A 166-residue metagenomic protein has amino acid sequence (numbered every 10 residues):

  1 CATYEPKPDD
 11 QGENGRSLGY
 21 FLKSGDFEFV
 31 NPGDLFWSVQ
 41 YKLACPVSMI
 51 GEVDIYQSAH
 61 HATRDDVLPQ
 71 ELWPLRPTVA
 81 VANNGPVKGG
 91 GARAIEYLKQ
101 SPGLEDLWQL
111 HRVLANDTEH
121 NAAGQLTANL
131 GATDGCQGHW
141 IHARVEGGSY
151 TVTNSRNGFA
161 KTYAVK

Functional and structural regions predicted by a protein language model:
C1-D10, H60-D65, V87: Acidic/histidine-rich helix-loop elements that form or flank divalent-metal/phosphate-binding sites at the catalytic
C1-I55, A128-K166: Core dinuclear metal-dependent hydrolase active-site scaffold
G12, N31, S48, T63-R64 (+3 more regions): Extracytoplasmic/periplasmic, Sec-exported soluble proteins
Y20, A80-A82, K88-K99, L104-R156 (+1 more regions): Binuclear metal-dependent phosphoesterase catalytic core
F29-L35, E52-T63, T78-G85, W108-H111: Active-site neighborhood of phospho(di)ester-bond hydrolases with catalytic His/Asp-centered motifs
G33-L35, Q70, A92-K99, V165-K166: Composition- and surface-driven signal marking solvent-exposed, interaction-prone regions in large proteins
F36-K42, H61-V67, N84-R93, L114-D117: Active-site environment of divalent metal-dependent phosphoester hydrolases
S48-E52, E71-R76, L98-P102: Short, conserved loop/helix-junction motifs that constitute active-site signature segments in enzyme catalytic cores
